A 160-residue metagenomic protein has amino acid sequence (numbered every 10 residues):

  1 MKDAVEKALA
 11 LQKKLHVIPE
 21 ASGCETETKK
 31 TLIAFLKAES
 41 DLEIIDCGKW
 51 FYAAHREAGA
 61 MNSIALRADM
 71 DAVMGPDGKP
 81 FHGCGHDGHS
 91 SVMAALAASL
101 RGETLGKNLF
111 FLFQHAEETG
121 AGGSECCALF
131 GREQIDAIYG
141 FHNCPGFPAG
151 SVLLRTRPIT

Functional and structural regions predicted by a protein language model:
M1-G83, G88-L105: Acidic/His- and Gly-rich active-site-bordering loop/insert found across diverse amide/peptide-bond hydrolases
F51-A54, V73-H82, D87-G88, L105-T160: Histidine/acidic-residue-rich, glycine-tolerant segments that coordinate divalent metal ions
